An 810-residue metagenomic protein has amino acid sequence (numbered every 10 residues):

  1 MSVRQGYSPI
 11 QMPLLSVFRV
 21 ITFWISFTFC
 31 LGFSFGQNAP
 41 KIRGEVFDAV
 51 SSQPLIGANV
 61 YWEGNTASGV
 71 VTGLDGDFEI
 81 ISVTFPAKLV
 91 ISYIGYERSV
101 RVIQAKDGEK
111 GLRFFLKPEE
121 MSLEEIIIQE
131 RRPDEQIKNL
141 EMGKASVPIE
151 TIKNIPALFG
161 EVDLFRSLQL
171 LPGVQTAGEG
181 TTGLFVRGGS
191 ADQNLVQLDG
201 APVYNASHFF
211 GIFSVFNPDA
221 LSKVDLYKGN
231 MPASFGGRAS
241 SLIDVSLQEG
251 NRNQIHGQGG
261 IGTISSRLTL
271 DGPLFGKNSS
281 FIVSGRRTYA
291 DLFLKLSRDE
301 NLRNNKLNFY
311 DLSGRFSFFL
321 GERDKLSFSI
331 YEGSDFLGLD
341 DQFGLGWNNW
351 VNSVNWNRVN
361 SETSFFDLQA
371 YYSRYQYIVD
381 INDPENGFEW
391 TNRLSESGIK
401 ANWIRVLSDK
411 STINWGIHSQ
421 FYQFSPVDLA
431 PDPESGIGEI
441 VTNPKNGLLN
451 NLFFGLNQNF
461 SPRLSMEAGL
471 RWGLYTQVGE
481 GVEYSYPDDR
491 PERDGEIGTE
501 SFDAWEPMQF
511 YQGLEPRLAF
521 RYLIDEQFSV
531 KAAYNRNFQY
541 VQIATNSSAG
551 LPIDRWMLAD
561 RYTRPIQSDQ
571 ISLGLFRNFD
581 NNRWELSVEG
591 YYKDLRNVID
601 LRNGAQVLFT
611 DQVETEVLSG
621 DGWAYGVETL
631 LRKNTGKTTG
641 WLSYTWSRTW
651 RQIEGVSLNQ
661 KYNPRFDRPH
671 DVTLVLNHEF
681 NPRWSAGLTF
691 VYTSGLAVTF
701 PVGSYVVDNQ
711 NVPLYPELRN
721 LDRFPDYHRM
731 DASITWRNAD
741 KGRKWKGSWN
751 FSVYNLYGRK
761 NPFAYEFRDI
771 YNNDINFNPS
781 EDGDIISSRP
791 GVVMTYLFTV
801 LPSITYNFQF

Functional and structural regions predicted by a protein language model:
F35-E125, Q129-R131, R463: Periplasm-facing N-terminal accessory domains of Gram-negative outer-membrane beta-barrel systems
E97, E109-L112, E125-M231, L242 (+1 more regions): Periplasmic N-terminal accessory/gating domains of Gram-negative outer-membrane beta-barrel systems
A177, S234-F235, G250-I255, F275-S279 (+8 more regions): Short loop/turn motifs that connect adjacent beta-strands in outer-membrane beta-barrel proteins
G262-R287, E300-F336, G344-F366, Y372 (+1 more regions): Transmembrane beta-barrel wall of Gram-negative outer-membrane proteins
Q376-Y377, Q423-E434, T476-I497, M508 (+5 more regions): Surface-exposed extracellular loop regions of Gram-negative outer-membrane beta-barrel proteins, predominantly
E396-K400, V441, K445, L449-N451 (+6 more regions): Outer membrane beta-barrel strand-and-loop segments of large Gram-negative receptors, especially TonB-dependent
Y591-D594, V613-V702, N807: Gram-negative outer-membrane beta-barrel transporters
R683, Y692-D708, Y727-R729, T735-F810: C-terminal beta-signal and adjacent terminal beta-strands/loops of Gram-negative outer-membrane beta-barrel proteins
